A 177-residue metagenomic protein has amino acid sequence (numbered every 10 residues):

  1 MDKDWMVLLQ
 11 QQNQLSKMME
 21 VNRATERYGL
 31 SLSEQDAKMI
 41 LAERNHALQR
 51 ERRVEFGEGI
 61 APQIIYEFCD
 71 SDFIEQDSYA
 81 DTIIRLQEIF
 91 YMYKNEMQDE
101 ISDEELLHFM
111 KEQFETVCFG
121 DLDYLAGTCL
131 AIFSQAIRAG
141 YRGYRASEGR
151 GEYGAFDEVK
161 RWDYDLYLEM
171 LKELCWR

Functional and structural regions predicted by a protein language model:
D2-D4, W162-R177: Short acidic DE-rich linear segments
D2-N45: Short terminal alpha-helical segments
S31-E169: Acidic, low-complexity, intrinsically disordered interaction modules
